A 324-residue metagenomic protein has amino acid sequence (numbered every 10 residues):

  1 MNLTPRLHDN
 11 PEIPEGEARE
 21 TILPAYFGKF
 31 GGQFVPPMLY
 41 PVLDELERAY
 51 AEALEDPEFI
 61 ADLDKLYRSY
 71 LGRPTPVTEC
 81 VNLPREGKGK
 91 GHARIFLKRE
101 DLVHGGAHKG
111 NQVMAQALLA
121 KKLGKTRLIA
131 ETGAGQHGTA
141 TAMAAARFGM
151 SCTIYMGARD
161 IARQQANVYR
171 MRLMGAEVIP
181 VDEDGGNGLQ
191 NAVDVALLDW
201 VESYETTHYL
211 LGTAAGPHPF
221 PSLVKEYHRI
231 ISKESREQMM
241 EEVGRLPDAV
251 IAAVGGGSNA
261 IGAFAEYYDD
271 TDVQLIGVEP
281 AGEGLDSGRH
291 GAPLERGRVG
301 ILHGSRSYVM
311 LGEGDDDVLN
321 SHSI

Functional and structural regions predicted by a protein language model:
R6-G31, D44-K125: Positively charged, low-complexity intrinsically disordered leader regions
E20, V35-L39, L43, E52 (+10 more regions): Generic structural signal for well-ordered, non-membrane alpha-helical segments in soluble metabolic enzymes
G91-V103, K122-L128, T213-P221, E242-P247: Glycine/charged-rich beta-loop-alpha catalytic/anionic-binding loops adjacent to active sites
H104, Q112, A120-G157, L246-N259 (+1 more regions): A short, small-residue-rich loop immediately preceding and capping a beta-strand
I129, H137-D194, L285-R298: Active-site-proximal loop->helix
V193-P219, L223, G277-I324: Active-site/ligand-binding loops adjacent to catalytic centers
W200-V254: Active-site/ligand-binding-proximal alpha/beta "capping" segment
M239-A292: Acidic, glycine-rich loop-and-beta core segments that form the ion-binding/anion-interacting portion of active sites
